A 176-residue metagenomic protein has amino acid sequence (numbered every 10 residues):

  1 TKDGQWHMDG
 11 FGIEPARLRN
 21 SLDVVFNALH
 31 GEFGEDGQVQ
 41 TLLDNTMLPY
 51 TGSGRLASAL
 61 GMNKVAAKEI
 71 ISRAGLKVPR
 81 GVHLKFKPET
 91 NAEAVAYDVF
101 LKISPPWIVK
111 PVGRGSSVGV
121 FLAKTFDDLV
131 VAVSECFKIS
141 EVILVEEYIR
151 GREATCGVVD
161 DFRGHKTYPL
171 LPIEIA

Functional and structural regions predicted by a protein language model:
T1-E69, R73, K85-D98: ATP-binding N-terminal substructure of ATP-dependent carboxylate-amine bond-forming enzymes
P49, K77, V142: Residue-level detector of anion-binding/catalytic polar loops
Y50, G81, V109, V145 (+1 more regions): Generic preference for hydrophobic
E69-S72, Y97-F100, F126, D161-G164: Short, hinge-like loop/turn segments at secondary-structure boundaries
I70-V78, E135: Basic phosphate/pyrophosphate-binding loop/patch that engages nucleotide-derived ligands
I71-S72, V99-V118, E141-G151: ATP-grasp fold ATP-binding core
P79-H83, W107-S134, E153-T155: Glycine-rich phosphate-binding loop of ATP-grasp-fold ATP-dependent ligases
K124-A176: Phosphate-binding site of ATP-dependent enzymes
